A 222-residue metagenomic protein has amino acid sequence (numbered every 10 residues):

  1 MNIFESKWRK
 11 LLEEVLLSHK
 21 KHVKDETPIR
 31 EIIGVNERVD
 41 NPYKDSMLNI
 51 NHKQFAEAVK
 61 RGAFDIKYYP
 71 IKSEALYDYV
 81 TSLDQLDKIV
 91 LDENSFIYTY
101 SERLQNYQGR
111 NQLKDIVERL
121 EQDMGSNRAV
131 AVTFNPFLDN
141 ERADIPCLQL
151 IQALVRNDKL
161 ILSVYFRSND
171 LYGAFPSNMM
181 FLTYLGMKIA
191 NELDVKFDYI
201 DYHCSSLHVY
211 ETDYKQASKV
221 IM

Functional and structural regions predicted by a protein language model:
M1-M222: Terminal, non-catalytic protein-protein interaction segments that mediate quaternary/complex assembly
